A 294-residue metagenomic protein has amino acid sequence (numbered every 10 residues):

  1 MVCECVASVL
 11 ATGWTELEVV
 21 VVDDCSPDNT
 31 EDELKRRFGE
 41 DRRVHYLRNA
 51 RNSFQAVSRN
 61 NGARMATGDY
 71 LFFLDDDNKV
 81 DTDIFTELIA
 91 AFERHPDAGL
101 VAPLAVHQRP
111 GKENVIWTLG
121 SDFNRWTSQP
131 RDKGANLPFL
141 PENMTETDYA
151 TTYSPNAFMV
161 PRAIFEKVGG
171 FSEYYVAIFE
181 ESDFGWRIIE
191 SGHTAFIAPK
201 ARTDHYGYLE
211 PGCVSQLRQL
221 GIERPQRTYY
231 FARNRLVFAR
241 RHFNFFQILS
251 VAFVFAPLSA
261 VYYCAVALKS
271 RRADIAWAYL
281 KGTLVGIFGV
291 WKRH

Functional and structural regions predicted by a protein language model:
A7-E16: Short, acidic, metal-binding catalytic loop of nucleotide-sugar glycosyltransferases
S8, D23-D32, R51: A conserved acidic beta->alpha catalytic loop
N49-A66, D76, E87: Glycine-rich, basic loop-to-helix element that forms the pyrophosphate-binding segment of sugar-nucleotide handling
L71: Short aromatic/hydrophobic "clamp" motif used to bind/position activated sugar donors
D83-W126: Conserved donor NDP-sugar-binding/catalytic core segment of glycosyltransferases
L137-V160: A recurrent flexible, glycine/aromatic-enriched loop bordering the glycosyltransferase active site that acts as
T151-T152, N156-F158, I164-G169, Y174-R202: A short, conserved alpha-helix in the catalytic core of glycosyltransferases
F243-H294: Non-catalytic, C-terminal membrane-associated alpha-helical segments of glycosyltransferases
